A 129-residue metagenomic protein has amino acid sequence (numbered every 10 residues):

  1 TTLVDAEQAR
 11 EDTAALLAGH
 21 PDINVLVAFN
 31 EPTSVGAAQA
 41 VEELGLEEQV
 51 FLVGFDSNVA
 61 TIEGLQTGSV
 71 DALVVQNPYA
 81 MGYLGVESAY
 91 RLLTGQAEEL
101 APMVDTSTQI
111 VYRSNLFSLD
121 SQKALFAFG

Functional and structural regions predicted by a protein language model:
T1-D12, V27-T33, D56-V59, Q76-L84: Hinge/beta->alpha junction and helix N-cap segments in small-molecule ligand-binding domains
Q8-D22: Short, well-structured alpha-helical segments in soluble
G19, G36-L44, G64: Alpha-helical structural signal in soluble globular domains
H20-N30, Q49-F55, V74: Periplasmic-binding protein-like
Q49, S69-V70, S107: A generic structural signal for alpha->beta connector loops
T67-Y79: Short beta-strand elements at the ligand-binding edges of bilobed clamshell
A80-G129: Hinge/cleft segment of the Venus flytrap/periplasmic-binding protein
